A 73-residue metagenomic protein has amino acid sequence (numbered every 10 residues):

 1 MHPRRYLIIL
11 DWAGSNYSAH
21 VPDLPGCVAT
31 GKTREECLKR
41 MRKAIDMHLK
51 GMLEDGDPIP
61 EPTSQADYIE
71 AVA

Functional and structural regions predicted by a protein language model:
M1-Y6, K39-A73: Short, charged, surface-exposed hinge/linker loops at domain edges that act as mobile lids or interdomain connectors
R4, I9-L24: Short aromatic-glycine-(Arg/Gly/Cys) micro-motifs in beta-strand/loop hairpins
H20, L38-K39: Short, surface-exposed helix/turn micro-motifs that flank interaction/cofactor sites
D23-G26, E61: Hydrophobic residues in alpha-helical membrane-spanning segments
P25-R34: A short, exposed loop/beta-hairpin motif centered on an aromatic-Gly-Thr core
